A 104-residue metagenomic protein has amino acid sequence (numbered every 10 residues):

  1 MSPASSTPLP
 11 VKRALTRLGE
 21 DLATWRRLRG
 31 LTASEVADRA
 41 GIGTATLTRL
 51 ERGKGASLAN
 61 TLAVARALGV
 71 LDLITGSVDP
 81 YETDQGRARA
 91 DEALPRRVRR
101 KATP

Functional and structural regions predicted by a protein language model:
S2-L28: A short, Lys/Arg-rich alpha-helix, primarily the initiator
L22, A33, T44, L58-T61: Helix-turn-helix DNA-binding elements, focusing on the entry/boundary residues of the two helices that contact DNA
G30-T48: Short alpha-helical DNA-recognition segment
G53-R66: Short, basic-rich loop-to-helix N-cap that marks the start of a DNA-contacting helix
T75-P104: Short, charged recognition helix plus adjacent turn of helix-turn-helix-like nucleic-acid-binding domains
